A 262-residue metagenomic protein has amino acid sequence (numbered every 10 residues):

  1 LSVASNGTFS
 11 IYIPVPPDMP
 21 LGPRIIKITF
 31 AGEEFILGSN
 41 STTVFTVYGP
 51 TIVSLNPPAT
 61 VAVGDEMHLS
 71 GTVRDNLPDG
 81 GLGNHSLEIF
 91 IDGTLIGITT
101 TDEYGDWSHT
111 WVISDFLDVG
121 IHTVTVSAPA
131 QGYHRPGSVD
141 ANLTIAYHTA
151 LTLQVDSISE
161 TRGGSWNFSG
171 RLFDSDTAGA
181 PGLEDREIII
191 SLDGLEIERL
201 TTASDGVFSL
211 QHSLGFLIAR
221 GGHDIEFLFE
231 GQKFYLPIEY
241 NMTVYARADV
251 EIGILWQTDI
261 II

Functional and structural regions predicted by a protein language model:
L1, D75-L95, H122, D174-E196: Short flexible loop/turn segments that cap and initiate beta-strands
L1-N6, I96-Y104, I197-D205: Short, acidic Ser/Thr/Gly-rich low-complexity loop/linker segments typical of extracellular and cell-surface proteins
S5, P20-L21, V63, E103 (+5 more regions): Surface-exposed loops/turns
G7-I13, G105-W111, G206-H212: Short strand-edge motifs at loop-to-beta-strand transitions and within beta-strands of extracellular beta-rich domains
I11, I28, D65-P78, R162-T177 (+2 more regions): Beta-strand-rich structural segments
V15, P23-S39, I91, I113 (+2 more regions): Enriched for extracellular/lumenal, surface-exposed ectodomains of secreted and cell-surface proteins
V44-G49, L143-Y147, M242-A248: Interdomain boundary/hinge segments at the C-termini of tandem beta-sandwich modules
G49-P57, H148-V155, D249-W256: Proline-enriched interdomain boundary motifs that mark the N-terminal boundary and often initiate the first structured
